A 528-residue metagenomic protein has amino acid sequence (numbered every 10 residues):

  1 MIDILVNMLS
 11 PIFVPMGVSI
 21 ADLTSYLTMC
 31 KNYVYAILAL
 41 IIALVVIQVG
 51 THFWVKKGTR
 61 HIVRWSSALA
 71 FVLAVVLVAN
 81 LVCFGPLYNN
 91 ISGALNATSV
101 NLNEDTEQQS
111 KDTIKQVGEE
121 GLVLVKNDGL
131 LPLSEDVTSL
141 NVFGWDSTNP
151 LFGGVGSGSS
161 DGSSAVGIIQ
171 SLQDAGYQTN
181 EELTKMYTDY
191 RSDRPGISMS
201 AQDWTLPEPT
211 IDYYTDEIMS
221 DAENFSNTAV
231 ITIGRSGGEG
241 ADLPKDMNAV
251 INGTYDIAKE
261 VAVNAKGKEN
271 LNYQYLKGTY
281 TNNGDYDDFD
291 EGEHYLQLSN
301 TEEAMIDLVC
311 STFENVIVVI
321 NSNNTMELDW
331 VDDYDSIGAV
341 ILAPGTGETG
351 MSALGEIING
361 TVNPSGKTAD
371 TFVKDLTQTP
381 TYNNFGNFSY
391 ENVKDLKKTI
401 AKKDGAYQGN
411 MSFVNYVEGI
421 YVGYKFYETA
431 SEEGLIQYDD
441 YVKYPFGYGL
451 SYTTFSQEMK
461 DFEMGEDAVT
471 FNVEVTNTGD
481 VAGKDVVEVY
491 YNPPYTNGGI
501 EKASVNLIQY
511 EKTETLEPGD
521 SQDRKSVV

Functional and structural regions predicted by a protein language model:
M1-V528: C-terminal non-catalytic regions of proteins with extracellular/luminal or membrane-system context
